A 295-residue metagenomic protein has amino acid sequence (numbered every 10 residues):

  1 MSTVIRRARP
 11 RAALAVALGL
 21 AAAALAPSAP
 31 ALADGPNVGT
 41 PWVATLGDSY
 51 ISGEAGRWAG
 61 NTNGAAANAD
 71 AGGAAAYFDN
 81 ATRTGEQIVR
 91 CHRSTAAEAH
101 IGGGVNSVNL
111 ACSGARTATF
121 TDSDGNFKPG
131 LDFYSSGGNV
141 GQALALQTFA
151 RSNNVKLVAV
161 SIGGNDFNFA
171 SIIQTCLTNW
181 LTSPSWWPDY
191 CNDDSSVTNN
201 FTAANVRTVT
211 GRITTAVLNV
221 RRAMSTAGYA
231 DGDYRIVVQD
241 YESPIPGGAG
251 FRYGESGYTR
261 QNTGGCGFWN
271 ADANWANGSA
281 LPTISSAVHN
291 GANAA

Functional and structural regions predicted by a protein language model:
M1-A33: Secretory targeting and sorting signals
A31-P41: Low-complexity, acidic Ser/Thr/Pro-rich repeat tracts that form intrinsically disordered stalk/linker regions of very
P36-N37, G53-A59, T119-S123, F169-Q174 (+1 more regions): Short, solvent-exposed loop/turn and secondary-structure capping segments
P41-W58, A66, N165-F167: Catalytic nucleophile-elbow at a beta strand-turn-alpha helix junction centered on a G-D-S/GDSL motif, marking
A44, V108-L110, V237-Q239: Hydrophobic/aromatic beta-strand patches that form the interior of the parallel beta-sheet core in alpha/beta enzyme
Y50, G114, S243: Short, glycine/serine-rich, charged loops/turns that create anion-binding and catalytic segments at active sites
A65-A204: Conserved SGNH/GDSL esterase-like catalytic core that processes O-acyl groups on lipids and polysaccharides
A143-A295: Alpha-helical cap/lid subdomain in secreted, periplasmic, or secretory-pathway luminal O-acyl-processing enzymes
